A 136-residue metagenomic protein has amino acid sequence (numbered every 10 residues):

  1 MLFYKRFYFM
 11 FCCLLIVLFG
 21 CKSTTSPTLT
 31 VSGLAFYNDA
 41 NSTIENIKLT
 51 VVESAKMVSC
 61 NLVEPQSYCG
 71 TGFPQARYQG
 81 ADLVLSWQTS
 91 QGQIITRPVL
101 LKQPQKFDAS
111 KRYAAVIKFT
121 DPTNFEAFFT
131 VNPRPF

Functional and structural regions predicted by a protein language model:
M1-F9: Bacterial N-terminal signal peptides that target proteins for export
F9-L15: Sec-dependent N-terminal signal peptides
V17-G20: C-terminal motif of bacterial Sec signal peptides marking the signal peptidase cleavage site
K22-T24: Bacterial signal peptide processing site
S32-T43: Asparagine-centered strand-capping/turn motif at beta-strand->loop junctions
E45-L49, T96-R97: Short, hydrophobic/aromatic beta-strand segments
L49-S90: Tryptophan-paired
I95-F136: Extracellular beta-sheet/turn segments enriched in Thr/Pro/Gly and aliphatic residues
